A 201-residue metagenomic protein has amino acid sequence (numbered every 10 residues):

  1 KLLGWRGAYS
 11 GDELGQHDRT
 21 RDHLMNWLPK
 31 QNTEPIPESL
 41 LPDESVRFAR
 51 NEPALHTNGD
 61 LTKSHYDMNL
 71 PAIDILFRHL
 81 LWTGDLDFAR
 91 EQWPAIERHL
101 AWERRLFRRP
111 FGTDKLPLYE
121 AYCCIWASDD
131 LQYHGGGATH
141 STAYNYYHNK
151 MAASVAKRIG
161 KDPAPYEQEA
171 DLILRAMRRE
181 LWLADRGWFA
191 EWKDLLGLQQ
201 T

Functional and structural regions predicted by a protein language model:
K1-K115, A138-Y146: Aromatic-rich carbohydrate-recognition surfaces in CAZymes
E38, F107-E120, H134-H140, Y144-T201: Catalytic cores of carbohydrate-active enzymes
C124-D130: A short, charged helix-loop
